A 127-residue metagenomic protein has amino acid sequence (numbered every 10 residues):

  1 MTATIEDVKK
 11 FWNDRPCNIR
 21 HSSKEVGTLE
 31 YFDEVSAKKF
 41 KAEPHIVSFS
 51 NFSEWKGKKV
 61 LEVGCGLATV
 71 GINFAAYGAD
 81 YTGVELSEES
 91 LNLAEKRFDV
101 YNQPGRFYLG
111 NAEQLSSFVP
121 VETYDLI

Functional and structural regions predicted by a protein language model:
M1-D33: N-terminal, positively charged/glycine-rich alpha-helical extensions of SAM-dependent methyltransferases
T4, V8, R15, H45-S48 (+3 more regions): Alpha-helical packing segments of well-folded alpha/beta enzyme cores
H21, Q103-R106, Y124: Secondary-structure boundary/capping residues
T28-K58: Conserved alpha-helix/loop element of class I SAM-dependent methyltransferases that forms part of the SAM/SAH-binding
A37-K39, V100, Y124: Alpha-helix boundary/capping detector
E54, Y101-Q103, P120: Short, structurally constrained coil/turn elements that cap an alpha-helix or connect an alpha-helix to the following
K58-L115: Class I SAM-dependent methyltransferase SAM/SAH-binding core
S117-I127: A short acidic, Gly/Pro-enriched loop at the edge of an enzyme's catalytic core that lines a small-molecule cofactor
